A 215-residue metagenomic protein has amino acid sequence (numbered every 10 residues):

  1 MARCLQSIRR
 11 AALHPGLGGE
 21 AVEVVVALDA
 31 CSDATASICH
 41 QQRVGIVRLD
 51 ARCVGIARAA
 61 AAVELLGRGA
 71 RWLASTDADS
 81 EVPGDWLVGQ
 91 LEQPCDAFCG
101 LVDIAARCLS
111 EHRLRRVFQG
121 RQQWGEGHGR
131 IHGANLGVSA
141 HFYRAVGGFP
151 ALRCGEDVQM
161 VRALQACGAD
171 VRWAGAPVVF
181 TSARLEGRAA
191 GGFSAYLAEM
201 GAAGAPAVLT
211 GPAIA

Functional and structural regions predicted by a protein language model:
M1-A2, S32-Q41, D85: Acidic helix N-cap motif at the loop->helix transition within catalytic regions of sugar-transfer enzymes
M1-G16: Short, well-formed alpha-helical segments that are part of the catalytic scaffolds of diverse glycosyltransferases
V25-A36, S80: A conserved acidic beta->alpha catalytic loop
A34, T76-E92: Acidic donor-binding/catalytic loop of UDP-sugar-dependent glycosyltransferases, especially processive GT2
A36-R68: Conserved donor nucleotide-binding strand/loop of the catalytic core
F98-H112: Short beta-strand-to-loop element that shapes/binds the nucleotide-sugar donor at the catalytic cleft/hinge
A105, G120-V138: A recurrent flexible, glycine/aromatic-enriched loop bordering the glycosyltransferase active site that acts as
C154-M160: Acidic donor-binding loop at a coil-to-helix junction in glycosyltransferase catalytic cores that engages
